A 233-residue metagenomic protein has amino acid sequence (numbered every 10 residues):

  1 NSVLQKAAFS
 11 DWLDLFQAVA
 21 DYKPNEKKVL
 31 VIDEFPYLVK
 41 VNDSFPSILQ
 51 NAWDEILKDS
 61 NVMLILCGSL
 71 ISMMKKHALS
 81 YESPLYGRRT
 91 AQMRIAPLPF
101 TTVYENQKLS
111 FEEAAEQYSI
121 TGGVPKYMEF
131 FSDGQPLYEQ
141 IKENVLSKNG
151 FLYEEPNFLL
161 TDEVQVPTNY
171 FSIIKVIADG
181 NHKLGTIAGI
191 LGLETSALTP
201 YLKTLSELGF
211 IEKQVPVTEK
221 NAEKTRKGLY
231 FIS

Functional and structural regions predicted by a protein language model:
N1-S233: Phosphate-binding site recognition
